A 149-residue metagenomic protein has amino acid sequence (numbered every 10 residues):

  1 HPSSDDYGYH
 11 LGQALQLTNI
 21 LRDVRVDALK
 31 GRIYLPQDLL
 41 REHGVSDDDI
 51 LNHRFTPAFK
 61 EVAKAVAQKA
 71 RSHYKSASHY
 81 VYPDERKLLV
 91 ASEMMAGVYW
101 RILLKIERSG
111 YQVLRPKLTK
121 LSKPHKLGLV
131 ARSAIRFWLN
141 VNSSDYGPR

Functional and structural regions predicted by a protein language model:
H1-A14, L21, V26-R149: Catalytic cores of Mg2+-dependent Asp-rich isoprenoid enzymes
